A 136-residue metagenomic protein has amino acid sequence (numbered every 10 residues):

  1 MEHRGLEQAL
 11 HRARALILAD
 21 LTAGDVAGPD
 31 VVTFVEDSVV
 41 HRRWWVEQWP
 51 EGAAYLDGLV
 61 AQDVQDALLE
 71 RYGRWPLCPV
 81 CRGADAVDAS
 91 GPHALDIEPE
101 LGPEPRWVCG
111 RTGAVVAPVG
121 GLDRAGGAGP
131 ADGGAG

Functional and structural regions predicted by a protein language model:
M1-A54: N-terminal alpha-helical interaction blocks
P50-G136: Cys/His-clustered metal-coordination modules, chiefly Zn-binding fingers
